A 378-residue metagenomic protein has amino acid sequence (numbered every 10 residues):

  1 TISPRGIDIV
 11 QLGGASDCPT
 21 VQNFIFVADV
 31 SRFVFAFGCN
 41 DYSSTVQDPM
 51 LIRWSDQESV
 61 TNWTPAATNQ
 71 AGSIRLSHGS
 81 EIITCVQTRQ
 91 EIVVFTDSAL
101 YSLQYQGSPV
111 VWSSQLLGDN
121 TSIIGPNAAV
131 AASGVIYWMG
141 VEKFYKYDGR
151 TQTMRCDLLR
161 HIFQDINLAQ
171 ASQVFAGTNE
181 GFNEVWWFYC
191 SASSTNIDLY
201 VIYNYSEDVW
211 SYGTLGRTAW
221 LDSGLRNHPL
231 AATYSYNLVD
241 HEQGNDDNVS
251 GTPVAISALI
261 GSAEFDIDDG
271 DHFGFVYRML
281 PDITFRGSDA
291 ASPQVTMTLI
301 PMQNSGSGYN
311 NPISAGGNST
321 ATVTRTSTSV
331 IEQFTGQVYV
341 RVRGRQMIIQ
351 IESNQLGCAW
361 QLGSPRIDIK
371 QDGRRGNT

Functional and structural regions predicted by a protein language model:
T1-F35, N40-T45, N62-A66, L76 (+8 more regions): Polar, enzyme-active/binding microenvironments
I2-I7, C85, M279, P365: Generic beta-strand hydrophobic packing signal
R5-V174: Beta-propeller and closely related beta-pinwheel folds
N120-V135, V141-T378: Beta-sheet repeat architectures centered on beta-propellers
